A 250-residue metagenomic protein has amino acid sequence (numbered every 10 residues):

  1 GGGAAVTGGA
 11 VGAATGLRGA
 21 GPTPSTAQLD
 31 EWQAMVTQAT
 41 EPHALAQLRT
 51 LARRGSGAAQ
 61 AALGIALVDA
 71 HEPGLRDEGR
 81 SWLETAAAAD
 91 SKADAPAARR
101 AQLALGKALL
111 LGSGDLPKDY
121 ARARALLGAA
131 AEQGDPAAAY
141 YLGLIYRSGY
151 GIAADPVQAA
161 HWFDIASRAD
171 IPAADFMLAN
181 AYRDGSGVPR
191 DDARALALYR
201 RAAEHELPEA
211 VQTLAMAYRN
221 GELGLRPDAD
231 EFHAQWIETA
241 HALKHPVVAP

Functional and structural regions predicted by a protein language model:
G1-R54, A58, A62: N-terminal leader/linker segments that initiate helical-solenoid repeat arrays
L29-T37, R49, I65, E84 (+6 more regions): Amphipathic alpha-helical repeat scaffolds
A34, A62-D69, Q102-L111, Y141-S148 (+2 more regions): Hydrophobic face of amphipathic alpha-helices that form TPR/SEL1-like repeat modules and related alpha-solenoid
Q38-L45, P73-W82, L116-L126, A153-W162 (+2 more regions): Structural signature of tandem alpha-helical TPR/SEL1-like repeats, specifically the intra-repeat loop/turn
T40, R53-G57, D69-H71, A89-K92 (+11 more regions): Short helix-capping/linker turns of helical repeat alpha-solenoids
A197-P208, Q212, M216-R219, R226-H245: TPR/TPR-like (Sel1-like) alpha-helical repeat modules
